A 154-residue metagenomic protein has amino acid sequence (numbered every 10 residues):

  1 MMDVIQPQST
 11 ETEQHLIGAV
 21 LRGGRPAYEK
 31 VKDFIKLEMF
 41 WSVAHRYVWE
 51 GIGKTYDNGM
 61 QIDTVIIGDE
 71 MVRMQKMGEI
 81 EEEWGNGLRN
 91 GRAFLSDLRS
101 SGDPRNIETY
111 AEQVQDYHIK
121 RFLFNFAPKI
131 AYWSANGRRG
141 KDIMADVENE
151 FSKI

Functional and structural regions predicted by a protein language model:
M1-I119: Noncatalytic partner-interaction/assembly domains of nucleic-acid and motor enzyme complexes, especially the accessory
R99-I154: Interdomain "pre-motor" coupling segment immediately N-terminal to P-loop NTPase/helicase cores
